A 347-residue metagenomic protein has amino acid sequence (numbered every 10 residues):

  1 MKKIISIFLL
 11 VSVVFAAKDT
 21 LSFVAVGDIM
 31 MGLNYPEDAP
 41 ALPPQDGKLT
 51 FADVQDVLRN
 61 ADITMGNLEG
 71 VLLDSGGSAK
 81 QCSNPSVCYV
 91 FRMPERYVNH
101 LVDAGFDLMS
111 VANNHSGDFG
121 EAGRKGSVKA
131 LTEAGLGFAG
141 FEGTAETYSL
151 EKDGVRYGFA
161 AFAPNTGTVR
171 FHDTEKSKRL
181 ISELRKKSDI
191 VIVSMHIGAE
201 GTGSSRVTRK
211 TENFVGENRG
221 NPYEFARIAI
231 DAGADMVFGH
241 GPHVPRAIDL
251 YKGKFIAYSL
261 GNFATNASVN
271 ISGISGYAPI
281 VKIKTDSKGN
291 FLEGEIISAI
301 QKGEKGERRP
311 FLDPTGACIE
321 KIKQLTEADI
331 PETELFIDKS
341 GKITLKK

Functional and structural regions predicted by a protein language model:
M1-K2, A17: Short, intrinsically disordered low-complexity segments
K3-V13: Sec-dependent N-terminal signal peptides
A17-K347: Acidic, metal/ion-coordinating pockets
